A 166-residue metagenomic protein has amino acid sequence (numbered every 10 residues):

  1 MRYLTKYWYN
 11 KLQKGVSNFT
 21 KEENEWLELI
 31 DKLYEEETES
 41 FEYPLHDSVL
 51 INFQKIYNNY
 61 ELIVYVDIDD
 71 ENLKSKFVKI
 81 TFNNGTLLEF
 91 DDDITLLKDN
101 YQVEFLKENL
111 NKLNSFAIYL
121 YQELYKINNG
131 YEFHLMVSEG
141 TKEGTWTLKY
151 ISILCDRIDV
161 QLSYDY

Functional and structural regions predicted by a protein language model:
M1-Y166: Surface-exposed, interaction-prone regions used to assemble/regulate multi-protein complexes
